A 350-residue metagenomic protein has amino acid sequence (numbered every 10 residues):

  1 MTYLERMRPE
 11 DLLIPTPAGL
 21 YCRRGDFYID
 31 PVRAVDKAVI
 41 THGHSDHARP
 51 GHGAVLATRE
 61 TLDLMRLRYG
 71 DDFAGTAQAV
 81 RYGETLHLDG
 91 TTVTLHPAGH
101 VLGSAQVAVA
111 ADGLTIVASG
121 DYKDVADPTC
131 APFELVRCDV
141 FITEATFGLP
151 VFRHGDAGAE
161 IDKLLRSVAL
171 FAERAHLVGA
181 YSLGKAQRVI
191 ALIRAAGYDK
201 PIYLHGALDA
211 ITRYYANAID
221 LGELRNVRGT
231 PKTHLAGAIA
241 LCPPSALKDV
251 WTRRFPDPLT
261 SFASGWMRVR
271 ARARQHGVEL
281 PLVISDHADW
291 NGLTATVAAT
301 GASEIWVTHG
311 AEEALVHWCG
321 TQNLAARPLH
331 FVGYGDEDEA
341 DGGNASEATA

Functional and structural regions predicted by a protein language model:
T2, Y122-P128, L177-D199, L235-P258: A short, flexible N-terminal coil/short beta segment enriched in small residues
L4-R8, I219, N226-A350: C-terminal regulatory/interaction regions
E5-R33, K37, G43-G184, A195-A196: His/Asp/Glu-rich metal-coordinating catalytic cores of metallo-dependent phosphodiesterases/hydrolases acting on
P15, I40-D46, E60-L64, Y82 (+4 more regions): Short, polar loop motifs at secondary-structure junctions
Y28, A38, V55, A77-A79 (+3 more regions): Conserved beta-strand scaffold positions in the cores of enzyme catalytic domains, especially in NTP/NDP-utilizing
A48, S104, A126-D127, A186-I190 (+3 more regions): Short, well-ordered alpha-helical microsegments
A54, T115-I116, D139-F141, A175 (+5 more regions): Structural motif
E134-L135, L149-K232, E304-A350: Binuclear metal-ion centers of metallo-dependent hydrolases, dominated by the metallo-beta-lactamase
